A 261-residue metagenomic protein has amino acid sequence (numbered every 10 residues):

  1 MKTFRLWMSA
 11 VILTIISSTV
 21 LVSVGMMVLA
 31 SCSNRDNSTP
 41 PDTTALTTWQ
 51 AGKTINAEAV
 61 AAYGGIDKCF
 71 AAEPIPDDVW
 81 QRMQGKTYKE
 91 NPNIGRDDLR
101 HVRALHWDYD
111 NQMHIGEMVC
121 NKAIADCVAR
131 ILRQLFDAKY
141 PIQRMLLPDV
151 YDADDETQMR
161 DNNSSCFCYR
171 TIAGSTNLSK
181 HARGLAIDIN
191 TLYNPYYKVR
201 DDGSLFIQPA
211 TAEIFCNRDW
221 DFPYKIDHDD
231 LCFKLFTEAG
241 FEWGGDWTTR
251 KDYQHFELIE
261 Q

Functional and structural regions predicted by a protein language model:
M1-R5: Positively charged n-region of N-terminal signal peptides that target proteins for export
L6-S23: Sec-dependent N-terminal signal peptides
A30-S31: C-terminal motif of bacterial Sec signal peptides marking the signal peptidase cleavage site
P40-Q112: N-terminal module-boundary/linker segments of secreted carbohydrate-active enzymes
L46-W49, I172-L178, G184-Q261: Catalytic cores and adjacent binding grooves of peptidoglycan-active enzymes
I94-M159: Active-site acidic/histidine clusters and adjacent loop/turn architecture that either coordinate catalytic ions
D155-A182: Active-site-adjacent substructure of cysteine-protease-like catalytic cores
